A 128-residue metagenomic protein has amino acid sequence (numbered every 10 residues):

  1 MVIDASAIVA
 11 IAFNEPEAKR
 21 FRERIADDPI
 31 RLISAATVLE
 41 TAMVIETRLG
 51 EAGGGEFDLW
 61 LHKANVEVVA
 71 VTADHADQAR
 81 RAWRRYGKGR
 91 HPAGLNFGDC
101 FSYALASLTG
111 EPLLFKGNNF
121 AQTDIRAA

Functional and structural regions predicted by a protein language model:
M1-I33, E46-L61: Short, well-structured N-terminal submotif of metal-dependent ribonuclease cores
I8-V9, V38, F120: A generic structural signal for short hydrophobic patches within well-formed alpha-helices
I30-L32, V66-V69: Short loop->beta-strand "edge-of-pocket" segments that line small-molecule binding or catalytic clefts across diverse
E40-V44, K63: A general alpha-helix detector
M43-T47, S107: Short glycine/serine- and small hydrophobic-enriched flexible loop segments
E67-P112: Active-site neighborhoods of divalent-metal-dependent phosphate/nucleic-acid chemistry enzymes
Y103-A128: Acidic, PIN/NYN-like endoribonuclease modules and their adjacent C-terminal/linker elements
